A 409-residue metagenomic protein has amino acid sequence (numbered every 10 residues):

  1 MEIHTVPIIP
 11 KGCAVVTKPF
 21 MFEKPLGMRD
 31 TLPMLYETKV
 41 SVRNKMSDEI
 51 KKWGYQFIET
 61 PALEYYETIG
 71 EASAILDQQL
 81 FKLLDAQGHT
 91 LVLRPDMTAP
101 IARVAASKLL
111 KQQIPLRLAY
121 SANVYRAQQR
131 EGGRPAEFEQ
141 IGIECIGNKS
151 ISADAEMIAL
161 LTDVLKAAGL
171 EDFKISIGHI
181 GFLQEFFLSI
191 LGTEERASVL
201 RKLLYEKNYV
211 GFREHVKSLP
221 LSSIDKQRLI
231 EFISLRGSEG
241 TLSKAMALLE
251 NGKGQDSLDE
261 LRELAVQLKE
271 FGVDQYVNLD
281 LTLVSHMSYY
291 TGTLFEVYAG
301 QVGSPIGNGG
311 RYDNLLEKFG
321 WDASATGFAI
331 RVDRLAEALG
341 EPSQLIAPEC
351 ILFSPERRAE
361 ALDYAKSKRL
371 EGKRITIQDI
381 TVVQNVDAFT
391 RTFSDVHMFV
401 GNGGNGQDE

Functional and structural regions predicted by a protein language model:
I3-V15: Short, Lys/Arg-enriched N-terminal segments with co-localized hydrophobic residues within the first ~10-30 amino acids
G12-A99, S107, A155, S176: TRNA-binding/sensing appendages of the translation machinery
K18, Q113-I114: Phosphate/dinucleotide-binding and metal-coordinating scaffold of catalytic cores in nucleotide-dependent enzymes
T38-W53, Y65-E67, T98-L110, L118-L170 (+1 more regions): Positively charged, Gly/Ser-enriched RNA/tRNA-binding surfaces
Q79-A86, G192-R213: Acidic, His- and aromatic-enriched active-site or binding-groove loops in soluble protein domains that engage sugars
K82-D96, K202-Y205, F399-E409: Short, basic, helix/turn surface patches
E137-I141, I177-E185: Short, conserved phosphate-binding/catalytic loop or strand-edge motifs used in phosphoryl-/nucleotidyl-transfer
D172-F182, L200, N278-T282: Short, surface-exposed recognition loops or helix-turn segments adjacent to catalytic cores
